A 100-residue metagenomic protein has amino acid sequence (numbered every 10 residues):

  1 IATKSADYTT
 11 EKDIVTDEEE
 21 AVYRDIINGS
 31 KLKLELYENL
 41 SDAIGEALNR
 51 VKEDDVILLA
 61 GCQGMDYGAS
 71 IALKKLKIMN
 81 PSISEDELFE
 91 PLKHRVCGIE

Functional and structural regions predicted by a protein language model:
I1-E100: ATP-dependent carboxylate-amine ligase
